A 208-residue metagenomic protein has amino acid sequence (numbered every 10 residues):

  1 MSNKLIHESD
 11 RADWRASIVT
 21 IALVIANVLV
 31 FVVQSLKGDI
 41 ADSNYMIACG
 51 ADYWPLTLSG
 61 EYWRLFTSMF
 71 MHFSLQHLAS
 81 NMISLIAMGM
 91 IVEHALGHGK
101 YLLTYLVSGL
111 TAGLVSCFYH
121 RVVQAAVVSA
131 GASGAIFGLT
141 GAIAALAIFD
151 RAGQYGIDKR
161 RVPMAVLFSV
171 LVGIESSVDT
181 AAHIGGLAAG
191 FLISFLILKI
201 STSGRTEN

Functional and structural regions predicted by a protein language model:
S2-N208: A detector for small-residue-rich transmembrane helices and their helix-helix packing motifs
